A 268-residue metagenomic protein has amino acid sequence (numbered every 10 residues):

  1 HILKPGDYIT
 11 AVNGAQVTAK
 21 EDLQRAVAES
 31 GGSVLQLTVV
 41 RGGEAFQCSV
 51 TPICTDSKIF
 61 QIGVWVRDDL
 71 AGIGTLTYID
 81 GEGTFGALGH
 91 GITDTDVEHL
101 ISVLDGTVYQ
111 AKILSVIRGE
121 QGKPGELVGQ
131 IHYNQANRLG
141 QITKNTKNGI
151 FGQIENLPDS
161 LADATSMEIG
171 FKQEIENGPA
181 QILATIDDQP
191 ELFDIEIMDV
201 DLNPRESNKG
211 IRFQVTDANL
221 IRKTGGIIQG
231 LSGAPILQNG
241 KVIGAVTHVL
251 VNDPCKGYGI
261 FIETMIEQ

Functional and structural regions predicted by a protein language model:
H1-K20, I236-N239, I243-T247: Conserved PDZ fold ligand-binding element
H1-Y8, E29-G31, G226-G230: A short glycine-leucine-enriched loop at secondary-structure breakpoints that most characteristically corresponds
I2-P5, E263-Q268: Short, solvent-exposed cationic patches
K4, V12, Q24-G63: PDZ-domain C-terminal substructure recognizer with occasional recognition of PDZ-binding tails
N13-Q16, V27-G31, D80, A184-I186 (+1 more regions): Sec/Tat-exported extracytoplasmic proteins
A15-A26, F46-Q47, E191-D194, N252-K256: Short, Lys/Arg- and Gly-enriched loop/turn segments at beta-strand edges
Q36-T38, Q181-L183, P235: Residue-level detector of beta-strand face positions
I53-G225, Q229, Q238-N239, T247 (+1 more regions): Serine endopeptidase catalytic core focused on the charge-relay Asp
